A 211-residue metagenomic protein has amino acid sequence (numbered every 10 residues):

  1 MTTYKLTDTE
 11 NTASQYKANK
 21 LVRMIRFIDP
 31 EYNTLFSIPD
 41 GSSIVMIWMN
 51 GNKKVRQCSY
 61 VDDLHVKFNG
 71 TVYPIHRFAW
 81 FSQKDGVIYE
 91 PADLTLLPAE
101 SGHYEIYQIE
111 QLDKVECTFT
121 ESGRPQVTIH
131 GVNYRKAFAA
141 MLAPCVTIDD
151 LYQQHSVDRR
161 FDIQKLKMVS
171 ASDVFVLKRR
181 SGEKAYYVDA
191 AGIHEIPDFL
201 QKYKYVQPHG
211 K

Functional and structural regions predicted by a protein language model:
M1-T2, H209-K211: Non-Sec secretion/translocation targeting segments of pathogen effectors
T7-K20, M24-D29, F36-D40, M46: Short Lys/Arg-enriched alpha/beta "domain-start" segment
K17, T71-G102: Intrinsically disordered, low-complexity, charged/polar segments
R23-N33, A92-Y134: N-terminal disorder-to-order initiation segments that are Gly/Lys/Arg-biased and fold into the first beta/loop/alpha
I38, H130-R179: Short, conserved turn/kink motifs that form compact alpha/beta structural patches or helix kinks used as
I44-D85: Acidic, low-complexity, intrinsically disordered interaction modules
M46, I106, V176-L177: A generic structural signal for residues embedded in beta-strands
M168-K204: Short, compact, well-ordered microdomains
